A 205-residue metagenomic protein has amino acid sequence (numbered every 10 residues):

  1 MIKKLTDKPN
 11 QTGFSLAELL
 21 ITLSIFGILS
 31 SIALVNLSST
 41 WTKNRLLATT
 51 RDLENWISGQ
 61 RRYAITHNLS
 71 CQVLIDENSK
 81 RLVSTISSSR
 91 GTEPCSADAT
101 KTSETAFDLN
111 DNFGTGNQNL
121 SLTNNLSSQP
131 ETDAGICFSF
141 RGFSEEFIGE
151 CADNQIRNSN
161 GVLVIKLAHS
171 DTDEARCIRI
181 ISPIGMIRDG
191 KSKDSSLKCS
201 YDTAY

Functional and structural regions predicted by a protein language model:
M1-F14: N-terminal leader/signal peptides at the extreme start of proteins
I2-K3, I32-N44, R51, R62 (+2 more regions): N-terminal helix-rich module
Q11, I25, P183: Short glycine/serine/threonine-biased micro-segments
T12, A17-I21, T42: Internal alpha-helical transmembrane segments of multi-pass membrane proteins, especially GPCRs
L19-N36: Alpha-helical hydrophobic helix detector
L23, L47, E54: Conserved catalytic core of two-component sensor histidine kinases
N55-G59: Phosphate-interacting basic helix/loop segments used at nucleotide- and nucleic-acid interfaces
